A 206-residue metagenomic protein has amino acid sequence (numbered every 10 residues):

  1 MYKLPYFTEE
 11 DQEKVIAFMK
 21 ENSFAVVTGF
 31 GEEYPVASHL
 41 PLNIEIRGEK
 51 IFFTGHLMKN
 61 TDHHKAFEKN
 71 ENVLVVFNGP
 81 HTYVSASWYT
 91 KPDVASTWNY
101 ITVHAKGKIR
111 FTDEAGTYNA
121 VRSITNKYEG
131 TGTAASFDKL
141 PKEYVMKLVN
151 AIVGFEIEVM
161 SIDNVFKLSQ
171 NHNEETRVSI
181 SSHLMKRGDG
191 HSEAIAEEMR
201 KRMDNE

Functional and structural regions predicted by a protein language model:
M1-E206: Binding-site signature for planar aromatic cofactors or substrates
